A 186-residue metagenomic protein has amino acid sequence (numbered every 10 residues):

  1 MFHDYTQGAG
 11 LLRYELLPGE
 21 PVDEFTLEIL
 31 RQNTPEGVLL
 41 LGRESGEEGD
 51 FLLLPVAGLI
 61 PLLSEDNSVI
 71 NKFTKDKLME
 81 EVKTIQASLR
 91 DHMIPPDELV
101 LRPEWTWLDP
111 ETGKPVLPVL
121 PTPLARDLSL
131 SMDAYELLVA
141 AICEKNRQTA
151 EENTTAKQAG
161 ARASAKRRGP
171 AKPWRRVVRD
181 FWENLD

Functional and structural regions predicted by a protein language model:
M1-G10, Y14, G19, F73 (+3 more regions): Gram-positive cell-envelope targeting signals
F2-M79: Conserved structural core of kinase catalytic domains
I29-T34, V82-I94, V139-N146, V178: Hydrophobic, Leu/Ile/Phe/Ala-enriched alpha-helical segments that form helix-helix packing faces
P55-S64, P95, R102, Q148-A150 (+1 more regions): Short, solvent-exposed coil/turn linker segments
T74, L78-E81, Q86-L124: Catalytic-loop of the protein kinase fold
D109-D186: C-lobe/activation-segment region of protein kinase-like
